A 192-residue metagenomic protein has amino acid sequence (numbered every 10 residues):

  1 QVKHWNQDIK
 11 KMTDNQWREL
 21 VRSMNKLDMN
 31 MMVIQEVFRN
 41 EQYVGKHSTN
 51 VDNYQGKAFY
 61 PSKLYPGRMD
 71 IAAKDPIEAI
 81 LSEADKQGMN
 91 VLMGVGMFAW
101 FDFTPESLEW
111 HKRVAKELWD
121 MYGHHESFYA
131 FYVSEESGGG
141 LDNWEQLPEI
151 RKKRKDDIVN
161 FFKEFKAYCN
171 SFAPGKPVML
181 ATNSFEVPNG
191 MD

Functional and structural regions predicted by a protein language model:
Q1-D192: Glycan-processing catalytic domains of CAZymes
